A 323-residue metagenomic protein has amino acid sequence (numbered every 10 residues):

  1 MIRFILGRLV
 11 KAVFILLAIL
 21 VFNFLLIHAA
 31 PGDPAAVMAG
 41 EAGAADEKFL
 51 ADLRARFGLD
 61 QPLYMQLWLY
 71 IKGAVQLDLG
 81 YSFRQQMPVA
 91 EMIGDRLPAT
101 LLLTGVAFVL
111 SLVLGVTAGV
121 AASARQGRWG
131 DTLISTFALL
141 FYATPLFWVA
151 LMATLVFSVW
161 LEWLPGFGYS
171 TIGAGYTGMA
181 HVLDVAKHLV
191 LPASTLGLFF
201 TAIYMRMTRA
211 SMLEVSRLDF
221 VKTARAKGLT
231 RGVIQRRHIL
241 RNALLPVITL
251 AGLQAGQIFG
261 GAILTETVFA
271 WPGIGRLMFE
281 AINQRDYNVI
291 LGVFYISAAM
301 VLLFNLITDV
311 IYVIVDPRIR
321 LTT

Functional and structural regions predicted by a protein language model:
I2-R3, L16, L97-G130, L146 (+2 more regions): Alpha-helical transmembrane segments of integral membrane proteins, especially multi-pass inner/plasma-membrane
L6-A12: N-terminal signal-anchor/signal peptide hydrophobic helix marking the start of the first transmembrane segment
L9, F49, L53, L63-L79 (+9 more regions): Hydrophobic alpha-helical segments of integral membrane proteins, encompassing both true transmembrane helices
A12, R96, T100, T136-A143 (+2 more regions): Residue-level signal for discrete positions within transmembrane alpha-helices of multi-pass small-molecule
L16-W68, L161-V182: Hydrophobic alpha-helical transmembrane segments of membrane transport/permease proteins and related membrane-embedded
F22-A29, F57-G58, Y70-K72, T136-F167 (+2 more regions): Membrane-water interface segments at the C-terminal ends of transmembrane alpha-helices in multi-pass inner-membrane
A30, M38, A42, A74-V75 (+9 more regions): Hydrophobic aliphatic residues
L59-V116: An internal, D/E-rich "acidic patch" concept
